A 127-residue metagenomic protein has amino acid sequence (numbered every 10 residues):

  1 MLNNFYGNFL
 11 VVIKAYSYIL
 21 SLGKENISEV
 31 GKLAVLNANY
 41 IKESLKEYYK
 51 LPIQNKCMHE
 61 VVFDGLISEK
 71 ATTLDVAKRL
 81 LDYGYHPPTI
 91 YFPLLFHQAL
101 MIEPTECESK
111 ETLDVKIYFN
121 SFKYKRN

Functional and structural regions predicted by a protein language model:
M1-E60, D64-L66: Active-site C-terminal subdomain of aminotransferase-like
M1-I13, A34, T72-L95: Flexible glycine/proline-rich, aromatic-decorated loop/lid segments
I19, V30, Y85-P87, L100-T105: Long, contiguous hydrophobic alpha-helical segments, chiefly transmembrane helices and signal peptides
E29-L33, K46, C57, L74-K78 (+2 more regions): Composition- and surface-driven signal marking solvent-exposed, interaction-prone regions in large proteins
K50-Y83, A99-V115: Conserved PLP-binding catalytic core of the aspartate aminotransferase-like
L94-A99, N127: Short proline/glycine- and acidic-rich turn/helix-capping motifs at secondary-structure junctions
Y118, F122-N127: Flexible inter-domain linker/hinge segments
